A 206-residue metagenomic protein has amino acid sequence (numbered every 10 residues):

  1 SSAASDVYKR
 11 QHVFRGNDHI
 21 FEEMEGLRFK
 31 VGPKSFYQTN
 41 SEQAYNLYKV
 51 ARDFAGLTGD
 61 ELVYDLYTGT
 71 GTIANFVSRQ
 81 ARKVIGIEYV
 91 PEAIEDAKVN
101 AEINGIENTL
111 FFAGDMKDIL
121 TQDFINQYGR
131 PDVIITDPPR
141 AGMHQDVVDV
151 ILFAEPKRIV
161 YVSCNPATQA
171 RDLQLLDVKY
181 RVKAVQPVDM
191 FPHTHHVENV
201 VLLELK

Functional and structural regions predicted by a protein language model:
S1-S2: Blade-terminus and WD-like Trp-Asp/Gly-His loop motifs, strongest in beta-propeller folds
S5-K206: Rossmann-like S-adenosyl-L-methionine
